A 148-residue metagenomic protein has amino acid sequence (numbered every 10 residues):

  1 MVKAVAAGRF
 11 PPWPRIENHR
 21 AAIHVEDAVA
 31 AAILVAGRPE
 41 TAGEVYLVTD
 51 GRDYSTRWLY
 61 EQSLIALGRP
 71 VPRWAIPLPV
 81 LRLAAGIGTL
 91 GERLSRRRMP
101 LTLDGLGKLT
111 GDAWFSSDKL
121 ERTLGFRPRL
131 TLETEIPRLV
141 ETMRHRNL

Functional and structural regions predicted by a protein language model:
V2-K3, I33, E121, P137: Solvent-exposed, non-membrane alpha-helical residues enriched in polar/charged side chains
V2-W13, R69, R97-M99: A short C-terminal helix-loop "cap" of Rossmann-like NAD(P)-dependent dehydrogenase/epimerase domains
P14-A36, G43-E44: Substrate-positioning beta->alpha
R20-E26, Y54, F115, L130: Residue-level signal for the nucleotide or nucleotide-sugar donor/cofactor binding architecture
V25, G86-R127: Conserved C-terminal active-site "lid" loop/helix of NAD(P)H-dependent oxidoreductases that clamps the redox cofactor
L34-P100, E133, P137-V140, L148: Mid/C-terminal beta-alpha module of Rossmann-like enzyme folds, strongest in SDR-family dehydrogenases/epimerases
F115-T123, R127-L148: Amphipathic terminal alpha-helices
